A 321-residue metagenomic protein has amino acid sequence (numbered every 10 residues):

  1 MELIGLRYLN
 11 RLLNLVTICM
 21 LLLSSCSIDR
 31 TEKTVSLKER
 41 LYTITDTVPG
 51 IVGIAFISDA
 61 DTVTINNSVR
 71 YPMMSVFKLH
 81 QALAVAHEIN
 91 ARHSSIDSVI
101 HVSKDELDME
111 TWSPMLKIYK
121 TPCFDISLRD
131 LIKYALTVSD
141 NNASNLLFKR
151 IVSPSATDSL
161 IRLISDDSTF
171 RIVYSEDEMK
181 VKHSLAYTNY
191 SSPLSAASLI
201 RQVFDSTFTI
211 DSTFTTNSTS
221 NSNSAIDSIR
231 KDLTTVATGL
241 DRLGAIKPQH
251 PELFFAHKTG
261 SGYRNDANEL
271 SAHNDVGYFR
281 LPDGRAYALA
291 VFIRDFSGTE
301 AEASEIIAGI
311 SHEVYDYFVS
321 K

Functional and structural regions predicted by a protein language model:
L23-S25: C-terminal motif of bacterial Sec signal peptides marking the signal peptidase cleavage site
S27-T43, V48, K149-R150, P154 (+2 more regions): Structured C-terminal helix/loop/strand segments within mature extracytoplasmic catalytic/sensor domains
T47, D61-T62, S98, S159 (+4 more regions): Coil residues (strongly favoring Ser/Thr
P49-Y71: Short, conserved catalytic-motif segment at the N-terminal edge
P72-I100, A135, L289: Active-site SXXK
I96-M115, I151-S153, D232-L233: Acidic helix-start/capping segments at beta-turn-to-alpha-helix junctions
L107-L146: Conserved catalytic neighborhood of penicillin-recognizing serine enzymes
S144-T207, S218: Mid-domain, small-residue-enriched loop/turn segments at the edges of structured enzyme/sensor domains
